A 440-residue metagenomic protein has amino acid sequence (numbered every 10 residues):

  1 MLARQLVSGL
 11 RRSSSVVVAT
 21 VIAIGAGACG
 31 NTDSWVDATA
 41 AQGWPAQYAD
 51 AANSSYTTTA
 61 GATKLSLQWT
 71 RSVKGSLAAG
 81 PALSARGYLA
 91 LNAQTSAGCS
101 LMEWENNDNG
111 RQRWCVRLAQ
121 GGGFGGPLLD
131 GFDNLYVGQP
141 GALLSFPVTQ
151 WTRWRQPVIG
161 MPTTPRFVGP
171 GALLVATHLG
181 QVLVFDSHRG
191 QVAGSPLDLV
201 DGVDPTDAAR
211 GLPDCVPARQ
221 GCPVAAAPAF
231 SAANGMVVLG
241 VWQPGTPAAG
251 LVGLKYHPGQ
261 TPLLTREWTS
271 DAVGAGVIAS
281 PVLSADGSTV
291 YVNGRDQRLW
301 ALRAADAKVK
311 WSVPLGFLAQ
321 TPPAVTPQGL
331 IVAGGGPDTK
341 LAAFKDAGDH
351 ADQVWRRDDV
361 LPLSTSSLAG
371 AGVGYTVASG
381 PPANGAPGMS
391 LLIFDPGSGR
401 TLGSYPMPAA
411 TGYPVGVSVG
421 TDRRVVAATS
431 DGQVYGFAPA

Functional and structural regions predicted by a protein language model:
L2-V17: Bacterial N-terminal signal peptides that target proteins for export
G25-A28: C-terminal motif of bacterial Sec signal peptides marking the signal peptidase cleavage site
N31-A41, P45-A78, A82-A440: Extracytoplasmic/lumenal domain signature
